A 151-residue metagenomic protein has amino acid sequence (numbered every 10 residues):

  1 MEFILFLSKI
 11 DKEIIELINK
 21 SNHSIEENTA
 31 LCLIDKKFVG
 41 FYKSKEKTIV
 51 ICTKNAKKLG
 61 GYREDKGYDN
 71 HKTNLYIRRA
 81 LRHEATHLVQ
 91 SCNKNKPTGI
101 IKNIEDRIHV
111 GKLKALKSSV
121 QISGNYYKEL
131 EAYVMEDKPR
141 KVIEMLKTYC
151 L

Functional and structural regions predicted by a protein language model:
F6-E27: Zn2+-dependent metallopeptidase catalytic core
I15, R78, R82, T86 (+1 more regions): Non-transmembrane alpha-helical segments in soluble domains of secreted/periplasmic/extracellular proteins
S21-I34, N70: Short, solvent-exposed secondary-structure boundary motifs
T29-F38, K45-D65: Juxtacatalytic substrate-recognition/specificity segment
N55-L81: Short pre-active-site segment immediately N-terminal to the catalytic Zn-binding motif
E84-I101: Catalytic Zn2+-binding segment of zinc metalloproteases
G99-L151: Metalloprotease/metallohydrolase-associated module, dominated by Zn2+-dependent proteases
